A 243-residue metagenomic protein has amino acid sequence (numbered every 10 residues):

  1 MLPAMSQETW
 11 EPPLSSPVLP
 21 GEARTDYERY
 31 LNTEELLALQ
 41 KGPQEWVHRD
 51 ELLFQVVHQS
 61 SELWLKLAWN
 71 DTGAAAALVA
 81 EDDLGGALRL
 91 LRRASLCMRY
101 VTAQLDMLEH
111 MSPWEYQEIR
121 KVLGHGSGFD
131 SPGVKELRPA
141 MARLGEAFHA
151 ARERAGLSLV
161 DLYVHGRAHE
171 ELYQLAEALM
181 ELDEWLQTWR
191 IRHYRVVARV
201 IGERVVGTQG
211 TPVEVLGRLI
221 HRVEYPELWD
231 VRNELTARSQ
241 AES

Functional and structural regions predicted by a protein language model:
L2-S243: Surface-exposed peri-terminal alpha-helical interaction modules
